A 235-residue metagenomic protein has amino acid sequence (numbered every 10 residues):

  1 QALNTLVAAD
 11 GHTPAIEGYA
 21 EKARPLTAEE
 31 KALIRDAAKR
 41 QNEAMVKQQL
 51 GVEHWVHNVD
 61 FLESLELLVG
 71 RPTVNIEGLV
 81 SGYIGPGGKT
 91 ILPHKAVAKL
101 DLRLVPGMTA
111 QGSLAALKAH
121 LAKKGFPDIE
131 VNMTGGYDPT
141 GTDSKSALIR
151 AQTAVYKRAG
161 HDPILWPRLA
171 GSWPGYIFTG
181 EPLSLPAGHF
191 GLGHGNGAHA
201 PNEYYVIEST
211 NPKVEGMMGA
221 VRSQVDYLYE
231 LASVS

Functional and structural regions predicted by a protein language model:
Q1-D10, L100, A220-L228: Alpha-helical metal-binding/catalytic segments enriched in His/Glu/Asp
Q1-L79, M108-D128: Acidic-enriched catalytic cores of C-N bond-cleaving enzymes acting on peptides and small amides
A23, Y83-P86, P106-A110, D138-G141 (+2 more regions): Flexible loop/turn segments at secondary-structure boundaries
G70, L79, G88-A96, A159-A232: Zn-dependent metallopeptidase/amidohydrolase metal-coordination segment
S81, P86-A116: C-terminal catalytic subdomain
L102-V105, E130-K145, R168-A170: A short beta-alpha structural unit
T140-R158: Short, low-order "capping/linker" segments at domain edges
